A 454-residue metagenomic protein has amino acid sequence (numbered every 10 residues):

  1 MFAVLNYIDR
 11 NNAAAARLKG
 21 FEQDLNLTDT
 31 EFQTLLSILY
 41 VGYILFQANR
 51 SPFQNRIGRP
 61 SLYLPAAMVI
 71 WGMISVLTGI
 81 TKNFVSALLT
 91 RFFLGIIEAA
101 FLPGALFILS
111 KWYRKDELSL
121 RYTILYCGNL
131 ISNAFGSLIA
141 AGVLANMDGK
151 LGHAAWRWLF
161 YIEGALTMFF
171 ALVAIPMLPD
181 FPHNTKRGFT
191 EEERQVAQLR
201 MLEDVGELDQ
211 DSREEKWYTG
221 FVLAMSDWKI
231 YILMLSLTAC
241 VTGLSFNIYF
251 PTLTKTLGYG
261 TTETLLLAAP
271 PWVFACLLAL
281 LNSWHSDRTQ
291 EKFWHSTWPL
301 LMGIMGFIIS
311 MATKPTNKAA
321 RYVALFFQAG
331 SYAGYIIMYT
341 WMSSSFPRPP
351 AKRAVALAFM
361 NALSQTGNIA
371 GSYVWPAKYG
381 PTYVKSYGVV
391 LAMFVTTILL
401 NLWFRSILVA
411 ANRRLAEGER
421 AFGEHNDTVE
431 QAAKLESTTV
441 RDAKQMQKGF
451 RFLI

Functional and structural regions predicted by a protein language model:
M1-D29, R50, G136-A140, A239 (+1 more regions): Extracytoplasmic
M1-N11, K19, D29, I175-Q210 (+2 more regions): Intracellular terminal tails of multi-pass secondary transporters
D9, L25-N26, N49, G58-R59 (+6 more regions): Helix-breaking motifs and short loop linkers at transmembrane-helix boundaries and internal kinks in secondary membrane
A14, T219-S283, S372: Extracytoplasmic gate region of multi-pass secondary transporters
S37-P52, A269-L281: Central cavity-lining transmembrane alpha-helices of secondary-active solute carriers, predominantly the Major
L45-V85: Conserved MFS/SLC helix-loop-helix module at the cytosolic interface between two early adjacent transmembrane helices
L62-V76, W294-I309: Structural signature of the two symmetry-related core transmembrane helices
S119-G152, Y161-T167, L357-A370: Glycine-rich segments within core transmembrane alpha-helices of 12-TM secondary carriers
